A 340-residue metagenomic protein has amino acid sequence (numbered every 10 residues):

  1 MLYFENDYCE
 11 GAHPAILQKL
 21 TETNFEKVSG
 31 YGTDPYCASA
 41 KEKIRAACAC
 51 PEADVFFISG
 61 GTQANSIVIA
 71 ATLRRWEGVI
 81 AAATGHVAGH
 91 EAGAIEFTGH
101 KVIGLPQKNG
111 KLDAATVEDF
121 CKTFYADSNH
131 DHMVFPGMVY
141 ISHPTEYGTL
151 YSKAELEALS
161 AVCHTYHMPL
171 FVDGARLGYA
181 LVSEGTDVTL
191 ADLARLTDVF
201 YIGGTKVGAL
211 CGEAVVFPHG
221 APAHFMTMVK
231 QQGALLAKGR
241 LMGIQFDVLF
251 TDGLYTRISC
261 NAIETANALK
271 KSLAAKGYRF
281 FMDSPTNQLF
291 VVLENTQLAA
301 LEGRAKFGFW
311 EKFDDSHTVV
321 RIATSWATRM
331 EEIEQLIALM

Functional and structural regions predicted by a protein language model:
H13-G61, A83-A88, A94: Conserved N-terminal alpha-helix of the aminotransferase class I/II PLP-enzyme fold
A71-G89, E118: Conserved PLP-anchoring active-site segment centered on the Schiff-base-forming lysine
R75-W76, N267, S272-M340: Conserved C-terminal alpha-helix-loop-beta "cap" of PLP-dependent enzymes that closes/shapes the active-site mouth
G99-E146, Y151-A158: PLP-dependent aminotransferase-class I/II
V102-I103, L170-V172, F280, F307: Hydrophobic beta-strand scaffold residues
K108, F135-P136, S142, L150 (+2 more regions): Active-site C-terminal subdomain of aminotransferase-like
Y151-S183: Catalytic PLP-binding core of fold-type I/II PLP enzymes
